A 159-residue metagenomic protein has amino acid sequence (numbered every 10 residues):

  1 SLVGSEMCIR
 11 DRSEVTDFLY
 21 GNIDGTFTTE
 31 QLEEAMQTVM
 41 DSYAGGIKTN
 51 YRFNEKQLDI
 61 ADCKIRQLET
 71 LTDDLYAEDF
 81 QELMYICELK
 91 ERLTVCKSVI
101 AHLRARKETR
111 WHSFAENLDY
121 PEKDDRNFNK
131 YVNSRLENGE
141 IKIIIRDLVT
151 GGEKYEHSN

Functional and structural regions predicted by a protein language model:
S5-N159: Glycine- and aromatic-enriched mobile tails/lids
